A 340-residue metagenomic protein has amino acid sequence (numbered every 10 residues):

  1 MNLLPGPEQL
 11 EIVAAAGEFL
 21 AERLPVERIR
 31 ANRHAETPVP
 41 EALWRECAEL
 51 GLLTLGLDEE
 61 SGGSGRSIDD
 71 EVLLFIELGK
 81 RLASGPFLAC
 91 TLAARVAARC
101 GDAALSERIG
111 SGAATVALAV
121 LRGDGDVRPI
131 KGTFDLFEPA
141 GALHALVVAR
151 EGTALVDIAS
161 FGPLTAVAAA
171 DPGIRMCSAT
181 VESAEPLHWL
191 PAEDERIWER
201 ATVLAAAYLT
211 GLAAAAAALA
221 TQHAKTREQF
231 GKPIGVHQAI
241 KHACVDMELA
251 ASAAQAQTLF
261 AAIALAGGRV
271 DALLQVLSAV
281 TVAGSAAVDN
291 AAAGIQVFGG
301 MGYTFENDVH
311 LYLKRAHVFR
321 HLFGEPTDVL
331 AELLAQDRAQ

Functional and structural regions predicted by a protein language model:
M1-R81, T202-Q340: Alpha-helical interface subdomain recognition
I29, F87, L164, W189-L190 (+2 more regions): Short clusters of hydrophobic/aromatic residues that line enzyme substrate/ligand-binding pockets
L82, R95, A103-A218, Q222: FAD-binding core of flavoproteins
G85-G101: N-terminal glycine-rich flavin-associated loop
